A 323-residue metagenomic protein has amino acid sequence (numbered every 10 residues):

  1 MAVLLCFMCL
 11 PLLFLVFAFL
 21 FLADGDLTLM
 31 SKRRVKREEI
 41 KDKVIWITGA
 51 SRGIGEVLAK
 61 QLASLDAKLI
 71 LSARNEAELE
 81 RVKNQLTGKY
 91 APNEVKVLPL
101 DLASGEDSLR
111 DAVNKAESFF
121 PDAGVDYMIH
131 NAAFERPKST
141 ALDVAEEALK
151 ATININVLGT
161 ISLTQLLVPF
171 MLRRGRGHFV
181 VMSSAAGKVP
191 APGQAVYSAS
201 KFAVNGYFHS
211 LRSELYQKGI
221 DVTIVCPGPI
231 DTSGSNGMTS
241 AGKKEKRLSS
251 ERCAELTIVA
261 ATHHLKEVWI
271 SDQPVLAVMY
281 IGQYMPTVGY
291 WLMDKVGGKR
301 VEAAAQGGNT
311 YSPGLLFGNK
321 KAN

Functional and structural regions predicted by a protein language model:
S51-R52: Conserved glycine-rich cofactor-binding loop
L65-V82: Conserved glycine-rich Rossmann-like NAD(P)H-binding loop of the short-chain dehydrogenase/reductase
G88-E106: Rossmann-fold cofactor-recognition segment
S139-A141, A145-K150: Substrate-binding pocket helix/loop in short-chain dehydrogenase/reductase
T164, S200: Active-site helix of classical SDR
S184: Residue(s) in the substrate-gating loop at a strand-loop-helix junction that position the organic substrate next
R212-P274, T287, W291: SDR active-site lid
